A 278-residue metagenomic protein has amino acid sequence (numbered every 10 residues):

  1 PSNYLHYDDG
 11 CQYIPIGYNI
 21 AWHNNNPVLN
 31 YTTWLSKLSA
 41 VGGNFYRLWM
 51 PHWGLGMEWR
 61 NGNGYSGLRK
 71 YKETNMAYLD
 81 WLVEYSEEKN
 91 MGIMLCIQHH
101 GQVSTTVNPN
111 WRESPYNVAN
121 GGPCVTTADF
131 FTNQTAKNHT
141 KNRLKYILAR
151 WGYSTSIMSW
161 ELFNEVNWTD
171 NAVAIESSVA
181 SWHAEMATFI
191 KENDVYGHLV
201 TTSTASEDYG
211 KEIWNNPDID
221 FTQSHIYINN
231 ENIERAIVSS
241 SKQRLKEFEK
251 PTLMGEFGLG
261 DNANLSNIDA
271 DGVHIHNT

Functional and structural regions predicted by a protein language model:
S2-F221, H225-I233, V238-S239: Active-site mouth of glycoside hydrolases
L162-V173, I219-F221, H225-Y227, S240-N277: Active-site clefts of carbohydrate-active enzymes
